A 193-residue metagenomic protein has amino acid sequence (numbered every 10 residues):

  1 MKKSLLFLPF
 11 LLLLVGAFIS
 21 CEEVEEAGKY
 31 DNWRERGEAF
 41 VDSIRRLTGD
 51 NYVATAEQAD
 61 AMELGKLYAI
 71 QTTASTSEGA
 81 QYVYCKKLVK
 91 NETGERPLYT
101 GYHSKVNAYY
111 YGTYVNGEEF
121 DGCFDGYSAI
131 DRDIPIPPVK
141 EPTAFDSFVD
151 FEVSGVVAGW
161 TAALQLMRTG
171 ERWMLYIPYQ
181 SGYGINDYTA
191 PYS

Functional and structural regions predicted by a protein language model:
K3-L11: Sec-dependent signal peptide recognition, specifically the positively charged N-region followed immediately by
S4-L5, C21-S193: Cross-family detector of peptidyl-prolyl cis-trans isomerase
F10-L13, S77: A generic structural signal for short, solvent-exposed coil/turn residues that cap or connect secondary-structure
G16-S20: C-terminal motif of bacterial Sec signal peptides marking the signal peptidase cleavage site
